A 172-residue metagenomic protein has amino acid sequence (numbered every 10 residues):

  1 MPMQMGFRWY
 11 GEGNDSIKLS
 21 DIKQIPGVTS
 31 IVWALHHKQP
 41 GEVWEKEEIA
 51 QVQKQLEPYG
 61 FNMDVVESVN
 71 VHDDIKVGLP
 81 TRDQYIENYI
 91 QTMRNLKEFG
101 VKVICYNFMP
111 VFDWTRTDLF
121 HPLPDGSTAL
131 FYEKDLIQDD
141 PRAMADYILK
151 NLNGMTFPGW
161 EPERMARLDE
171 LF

Functional and structural regions predicted by a protein language model:
M1-F172: N-terminal pre-domain/capping segments
